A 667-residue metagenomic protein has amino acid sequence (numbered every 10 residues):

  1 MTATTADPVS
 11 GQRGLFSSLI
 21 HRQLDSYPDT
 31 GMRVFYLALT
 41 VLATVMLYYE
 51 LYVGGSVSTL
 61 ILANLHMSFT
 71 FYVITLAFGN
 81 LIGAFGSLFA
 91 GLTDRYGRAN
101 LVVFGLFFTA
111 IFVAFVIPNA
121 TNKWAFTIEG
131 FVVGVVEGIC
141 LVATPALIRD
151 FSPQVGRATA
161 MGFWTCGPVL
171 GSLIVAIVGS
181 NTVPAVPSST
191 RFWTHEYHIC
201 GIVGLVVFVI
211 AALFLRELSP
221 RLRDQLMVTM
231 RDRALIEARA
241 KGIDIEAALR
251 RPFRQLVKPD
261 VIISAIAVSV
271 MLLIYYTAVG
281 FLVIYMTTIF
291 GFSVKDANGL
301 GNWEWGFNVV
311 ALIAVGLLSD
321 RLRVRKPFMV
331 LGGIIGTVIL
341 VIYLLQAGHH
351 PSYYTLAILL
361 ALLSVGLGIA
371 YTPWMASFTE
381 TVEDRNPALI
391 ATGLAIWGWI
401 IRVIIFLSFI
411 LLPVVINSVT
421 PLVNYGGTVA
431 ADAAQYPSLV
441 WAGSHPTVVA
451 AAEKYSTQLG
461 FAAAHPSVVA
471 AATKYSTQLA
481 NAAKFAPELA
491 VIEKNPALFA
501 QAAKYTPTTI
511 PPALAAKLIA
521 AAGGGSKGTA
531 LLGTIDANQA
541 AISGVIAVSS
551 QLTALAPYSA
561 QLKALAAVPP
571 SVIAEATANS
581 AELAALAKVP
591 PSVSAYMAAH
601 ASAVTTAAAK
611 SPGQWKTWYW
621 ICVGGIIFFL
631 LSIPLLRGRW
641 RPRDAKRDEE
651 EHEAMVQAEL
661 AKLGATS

Functional and structural regions predicted by a protein language model:
G11-T30, S219-S264: Juxtamembrane intracellular "pre-TM" segments in multi-pass secondary transporters
G54-S58, V257-W305, V309, Y371 (+2 more regions): Extracytoplasmic gate region of multi-pass secondary transporters
I74-G91, N302-V315: Central cavity-lining transmembrane alpha-helices of secondary-active solute carriers, predominantly the Major
F85-K123: Conserved MFS/SLC helix-loop-helix module at the cytosolic interface between two early adjacent transmembrane helices
R95-L106, D320-I335: Cytoplasmic membrane-interface "Motif A"-like loop-to-helix N-cap segments of 12-TM Major Facilitator Superfamily
F107-T121, I334-P351: C-terminal ends and interior cores of transmembrane alpha-helices in multi-pass membrane transporters/permeases
E129-G167: Cytoplasmic helix-loop-helix junction between adjacent transmembrane helices in 12-TM secondary transporters
W164-P220: Helix-loop-helix hairpin linking two adjacent transmembrane segments in secondary transporters
